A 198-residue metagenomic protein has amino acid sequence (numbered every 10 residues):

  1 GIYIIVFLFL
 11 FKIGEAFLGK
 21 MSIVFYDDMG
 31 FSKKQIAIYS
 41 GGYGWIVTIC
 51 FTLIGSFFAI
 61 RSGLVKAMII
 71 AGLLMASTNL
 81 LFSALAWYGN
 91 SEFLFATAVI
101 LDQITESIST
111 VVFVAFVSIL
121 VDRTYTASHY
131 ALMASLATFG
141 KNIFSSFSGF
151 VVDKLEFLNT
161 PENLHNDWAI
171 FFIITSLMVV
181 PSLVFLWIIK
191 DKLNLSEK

Functional and structural regions predicted by a protein language model:
G1-L18: Pair of pore-lining "gating" transmembrane helices in MFS-fold secondary transporters
F11, K20-A37: Short amphipathic helix-loop junctions that connect adjacent transmembrane helices in Major Facilitator Superfamily/SLC
K33-A37, R123-M133: Loop-to-transmembrane helix entry/capping segments in MFS-fold secondary transporters and related SLC/MFSD carriers
C50-A67, V152-D153: Helix-to-loop junctions at the C-terminal end of transmembrane segments in multipass secondary transporters
L73-N90: C-terminal ends and interior cores of transmembrane alpha-helices in multi-pass membrane transporters/permeases
S107-D122: Intracellular juxtamembrane helix-capping segments at the cytosolic ends of symmetry-related transmembrane helices
F150-P181: A membrane-interface helix-boundary motif in multi-pass transporters
F171-K198: Multi-pass alpha-helical transporter architecture, strongest for 12-TM Major Facilitator/SLC carriers used
